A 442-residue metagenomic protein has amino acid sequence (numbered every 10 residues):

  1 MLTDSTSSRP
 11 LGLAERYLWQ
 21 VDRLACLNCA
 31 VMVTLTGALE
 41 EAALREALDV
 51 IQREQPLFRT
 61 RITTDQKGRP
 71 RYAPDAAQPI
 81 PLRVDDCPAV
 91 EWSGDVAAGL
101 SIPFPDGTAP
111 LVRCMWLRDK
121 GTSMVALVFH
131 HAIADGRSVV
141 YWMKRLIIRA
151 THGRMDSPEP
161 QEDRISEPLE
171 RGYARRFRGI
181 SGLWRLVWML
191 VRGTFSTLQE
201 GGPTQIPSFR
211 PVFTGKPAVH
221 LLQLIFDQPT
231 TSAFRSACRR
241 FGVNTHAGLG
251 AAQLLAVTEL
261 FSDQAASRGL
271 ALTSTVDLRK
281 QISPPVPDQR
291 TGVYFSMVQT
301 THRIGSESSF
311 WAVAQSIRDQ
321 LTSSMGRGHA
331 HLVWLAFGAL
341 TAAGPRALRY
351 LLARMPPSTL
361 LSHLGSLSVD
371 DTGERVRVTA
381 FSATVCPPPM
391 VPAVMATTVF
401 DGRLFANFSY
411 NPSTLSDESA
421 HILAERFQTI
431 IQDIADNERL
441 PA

Functional and structural regions predicted by a protein language model:
M1-G68, V90-V112, T258-A442: Acyl-thioester-dependent acyl-group transfer interface
L2-A14, W19, I133, R137 (+4 more regions): Non-catalytic, low-complexity flexible loops and terminal extensions
N28-A30, P79, T122-M124, V219-L221 (+1 more regions): Short, solvent-exposed beta-strand edge segments and adjacent coil->beta transition regions
T36-P56, L127-K144, H220-A266, A406 (+1 more regions): Acyl activation and transfer enzymes in specialized metabolism, enriched for ANL adenylate-forming modules
E41, L117-R118, T214, Q228-P229 (+1 more regions): Short hydrophobic/aromatic segments of transmembrane alpha-helices and their interfaces
R45-H152, L222: Acyl-thioester-dependent condensation/acyltransferase catalytic cores
R83-D85, P158, G373: Short, charged, solvent-exposed linker or helix-capping segments at domain edges/interfaces that act as flexible hinges
K120-T122, R239-R240, M355: Short, well-ordered loop/turn elements at secondary-structure boundaries
